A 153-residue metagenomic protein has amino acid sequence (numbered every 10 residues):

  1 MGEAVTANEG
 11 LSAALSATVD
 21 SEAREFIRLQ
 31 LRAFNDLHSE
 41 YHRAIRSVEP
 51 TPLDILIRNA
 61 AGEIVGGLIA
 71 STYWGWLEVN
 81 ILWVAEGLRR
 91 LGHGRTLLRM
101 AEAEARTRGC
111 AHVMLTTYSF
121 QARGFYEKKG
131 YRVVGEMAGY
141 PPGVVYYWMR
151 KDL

Functional and structural regions predicted by a protein language model:
M1-S21: Conserved N-terminal entry element of GNAT/NAT acetyltransferase domains
I27, Y126, Y131: Conserved active-site tyrosine of GNAT-family acetyltransferases
R28-A61: Active-site rim helix/loop that mediates acceptor-substrate recognition in acyltransferases
R46, N59-A60, V65-W76: A conserved beta-strand-loop-helix scaffold within acyl/acetyltransferase catalytic domains
S71-N80, R89, P141-V145: A conserved beta-turn-beta hairpin within the catalytic core of GNAT-like acetyltransferases that forms part
R90-A103, K128: Conserved acetyl-CoA-binding loop-helix of GNAT-fold acetyltransferases
A105-S119: Conserved GNAT acetyl-CoA-binding A-motif
M114-T116, R132-R150: Conserved catalytic-core motifs of GNAT/GCN5-like acyltransferases
